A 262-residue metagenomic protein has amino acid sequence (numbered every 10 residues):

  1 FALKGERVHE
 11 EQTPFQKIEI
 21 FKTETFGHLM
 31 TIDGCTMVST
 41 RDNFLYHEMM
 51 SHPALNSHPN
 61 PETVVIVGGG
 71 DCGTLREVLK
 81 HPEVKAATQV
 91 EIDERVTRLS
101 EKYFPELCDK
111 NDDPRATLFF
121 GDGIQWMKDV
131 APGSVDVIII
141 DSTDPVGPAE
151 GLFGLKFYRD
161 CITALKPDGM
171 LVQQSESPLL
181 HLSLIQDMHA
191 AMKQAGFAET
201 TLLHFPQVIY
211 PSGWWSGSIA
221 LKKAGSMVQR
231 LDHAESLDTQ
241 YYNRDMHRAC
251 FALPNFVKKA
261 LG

Functional and structural regions predicted by a protein language model:
F1-E19, A190-K193, S212-G262: SAM/dcSAM-binding transferase cores
F1-E48, P53-L55, P59: N-terminal accessory segments
L3-E6, Q16, Q125, T201-P206: Glycine-rich, charged/polar anion/phosphate-binding loops that engage phosphate groups from diverse ligands
T13, V38-S175, L179-Q186, K193: The AdoMet/dcAdoMet-binding core of the Class I SAM-like
G27-H28, Q125, G225-M227: Glycine-centered loop/turn positions within well-structured domains that cap or flank conserved ligand/cofactor-binding
G147, L180, I209-P211, M227: Flexible loop/turn segments at secondary-structure boundaries
Q174, F197-V208: Conserved S-adenosyl-L-methionine
